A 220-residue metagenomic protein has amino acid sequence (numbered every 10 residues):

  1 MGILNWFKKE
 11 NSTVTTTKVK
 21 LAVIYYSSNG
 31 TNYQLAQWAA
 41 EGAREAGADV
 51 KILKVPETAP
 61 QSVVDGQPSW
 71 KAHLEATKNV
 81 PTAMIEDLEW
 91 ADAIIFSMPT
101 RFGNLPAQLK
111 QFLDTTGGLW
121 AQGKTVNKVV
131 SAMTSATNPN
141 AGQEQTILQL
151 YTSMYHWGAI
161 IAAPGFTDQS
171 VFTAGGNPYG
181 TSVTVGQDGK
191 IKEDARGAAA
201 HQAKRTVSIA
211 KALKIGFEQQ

Functional and structural regions predicted by a protein language model:
G2-Q122, V185-Q220: N-terminal beta1-alpha1-beta2 submodule of the flavodoxin-like/Rossmannoid cofactor-binding fold
Y25-Y26, Y33, Y151, Y155 (+1 more regions): Sequence-level detector for tyrosine residue identity
G66-Q67, Q111, G118, A136-P139 (+2 more regions): Short amphipathic alpha-helical patches
T125, Y179-S182: Short clusters of hydrophobic/aromatic residues that line enzyme substrate/ligand-binding pockets
V126-A174: Short, glycine-/small-residue-rich phosphate/pyrophosphate-handling segment
Y155-P178, V185, G189-G197, T206: A charged, well-structured terminal subsegment
